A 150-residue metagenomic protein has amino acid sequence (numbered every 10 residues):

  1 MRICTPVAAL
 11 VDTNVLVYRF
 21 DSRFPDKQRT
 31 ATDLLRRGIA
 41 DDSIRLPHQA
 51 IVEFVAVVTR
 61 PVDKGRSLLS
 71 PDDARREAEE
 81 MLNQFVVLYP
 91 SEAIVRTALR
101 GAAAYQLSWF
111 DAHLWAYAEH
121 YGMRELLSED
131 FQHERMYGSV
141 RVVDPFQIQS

Functional and structural regions predicted by a protein language model:
M1-A8, W115-S150: Acidic, PIN/NYN-like endoribonuclease modules and their adjacent C-terminal/linker elements
M1-L46, D63-D72, Q149: Short, well-structured N-terminal submotif of metal-dependent ribonuclease cores
I3-C4, N83-L126: Active-site neighborhoods of divalent-metal-dependent phosphate/nucleic-acid chemistry enzymes
N14, V55-A56: Amphipathic alpha-helical repeat scaffolds of TPR domains
R45-H48, L127: Short beta-strand segments at enzyme active-site cores
P47-I51, D73, I94, L114: Short, conserved alpha-helical segments within structured domains
V58-F85: Helix-adjacent hinge/juxtasegments
E77-E80, Q84-R96, F110, H133-S150: Short acidic, glycine/proline-enriched helix-loop-strand junctions
